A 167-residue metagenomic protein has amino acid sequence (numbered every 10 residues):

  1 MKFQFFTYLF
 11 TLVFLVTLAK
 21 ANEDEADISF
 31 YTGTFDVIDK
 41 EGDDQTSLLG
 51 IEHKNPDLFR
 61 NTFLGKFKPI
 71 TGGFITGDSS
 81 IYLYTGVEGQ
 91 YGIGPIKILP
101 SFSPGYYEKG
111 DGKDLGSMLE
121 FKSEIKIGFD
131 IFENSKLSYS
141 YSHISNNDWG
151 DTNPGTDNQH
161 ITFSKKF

Functional and structural regions predicted by a protein language model:
M1-D24: Cleavable N-terminal export/targeting peptides
K20-E25, P56-F67, G92-I98, N134: Short loop/turn motifs that connect adjacent beta-strands in outer-membrane beta-barrel proteins
A21-D57: Outer-membrane beta-barrel initiation region
D27-I38, L64-T76, L99-E108, S140-S145: Transmembrane beta-strand segments that form the barrel wall of outer-membrane beta-barrel proteins
V37-S47, G73-Y84, G112-M118, D148-T156: Solvent-exposed loop/turn segments connecting transmembrane beta-strands in outer-membrane beta-barrel proteins
T46-I51, F129, P154-F167: Outer-membrane beta-barrel "beta-signal"
H53-N55, G89-Y91, F129, H143 (+1 more regions): Residue-level signature of outer-membrane beta-barrel architecture
D78-F102: Helix-adjacent hinge/juxtasegments
